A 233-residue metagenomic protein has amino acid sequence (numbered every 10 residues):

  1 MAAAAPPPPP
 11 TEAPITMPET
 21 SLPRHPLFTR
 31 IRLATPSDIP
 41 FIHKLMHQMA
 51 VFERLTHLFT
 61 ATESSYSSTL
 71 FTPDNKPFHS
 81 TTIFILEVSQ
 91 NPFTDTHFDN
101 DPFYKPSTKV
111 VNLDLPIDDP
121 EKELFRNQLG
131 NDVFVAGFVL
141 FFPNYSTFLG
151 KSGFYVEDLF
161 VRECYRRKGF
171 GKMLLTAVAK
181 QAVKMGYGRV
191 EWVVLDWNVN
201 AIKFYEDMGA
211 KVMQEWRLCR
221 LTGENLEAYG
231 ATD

Functional and structural regions predicted by a protein language model:
M1-P40, K44, V51, Y104 (+1 more regions): Conserved N-terminal entry element of GNAT/NAT acetyltransferase domains
P36, H43-T72, T81, F98-N112: Conserved GNAT-fold acetyl-CoA-binding loop/helix
P77-L140: Conserved beta-hairpin
V139-F148: A conserved beta-strand-loop-helix scaffold within acyl/acetyltransferase catalytic domains
F142, L159-R166: A short, internal acetyl-CoA/4′-phosphopantetheine-binding micro-motif in the GNAT/acyltransferase core
V156, V190-V194: Conserved hydrophobic beta-strand within the GNAT/NAT acetyltransferase core sheet that lines the active-site cleft
K168, K172, T176, V183-M185 (+3 more regions): Conserved active-site alpha-helix within GNAT-family acetyltransferase domains
